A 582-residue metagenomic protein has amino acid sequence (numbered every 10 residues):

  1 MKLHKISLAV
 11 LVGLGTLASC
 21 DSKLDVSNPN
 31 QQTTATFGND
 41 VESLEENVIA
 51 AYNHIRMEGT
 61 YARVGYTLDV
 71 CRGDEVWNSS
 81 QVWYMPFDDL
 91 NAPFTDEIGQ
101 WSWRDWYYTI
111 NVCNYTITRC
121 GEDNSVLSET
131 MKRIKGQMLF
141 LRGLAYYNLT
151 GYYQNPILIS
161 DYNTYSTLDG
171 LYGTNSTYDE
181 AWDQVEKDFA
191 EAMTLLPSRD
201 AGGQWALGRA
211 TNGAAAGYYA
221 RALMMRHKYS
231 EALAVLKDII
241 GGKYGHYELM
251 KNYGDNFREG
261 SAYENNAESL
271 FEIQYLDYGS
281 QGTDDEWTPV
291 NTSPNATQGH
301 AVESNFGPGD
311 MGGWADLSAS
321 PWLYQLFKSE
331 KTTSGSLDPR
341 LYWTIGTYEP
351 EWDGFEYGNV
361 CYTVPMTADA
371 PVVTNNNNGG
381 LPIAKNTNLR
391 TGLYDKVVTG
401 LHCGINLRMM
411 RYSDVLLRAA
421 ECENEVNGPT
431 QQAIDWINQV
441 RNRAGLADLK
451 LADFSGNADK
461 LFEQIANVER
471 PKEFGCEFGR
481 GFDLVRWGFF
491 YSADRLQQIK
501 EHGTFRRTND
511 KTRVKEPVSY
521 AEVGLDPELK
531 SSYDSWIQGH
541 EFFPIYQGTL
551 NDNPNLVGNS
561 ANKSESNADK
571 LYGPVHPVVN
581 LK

Functional and structural regions predicted by a protein language model:
C20-D21, Y52, V76, W106-Y107 (+6 more regions): Long, intrinsically disordered, low-complexity segments
D21-S80, A190-M193, R209-A368, L496 (+1 more regions): An aromatic- and glycine-enriched ligand-binding surface/loop that stacks and positions planar moieties
D40-G59, Q81-Y153, Y172-E180, F189-G202 (+3 more regions): Conserved, well-structured interaction surfaces
W182, Y229, P429-T430: TPR-repeat structural position
F327-R411, V578-K582: Flexible, polar/acidic helix-loop-strand segments at domain edges
